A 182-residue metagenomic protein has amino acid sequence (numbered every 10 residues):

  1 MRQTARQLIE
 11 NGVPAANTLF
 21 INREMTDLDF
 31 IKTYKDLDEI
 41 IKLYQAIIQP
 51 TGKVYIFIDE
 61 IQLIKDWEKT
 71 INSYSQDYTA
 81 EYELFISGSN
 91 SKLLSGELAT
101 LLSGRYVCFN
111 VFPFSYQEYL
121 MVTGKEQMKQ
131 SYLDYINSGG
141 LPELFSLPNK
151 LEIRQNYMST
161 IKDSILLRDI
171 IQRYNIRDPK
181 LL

Functional and structural regions predicted by a protein language model:
M1-A15: P-loop NTPase Walker A phosphate-binding motif
L19-G52: Short glycine-rich substrate-engagement loop in P-loop NTPases that contacts/grips substrate
Q49-W67: Conserved P-loop NTPase "ATPase switch" module shared by AAA+ and STAND
F57, E83-S89, N110, Y119: Structural recognition of the conserved hydrophobic beta-strand(s) that form the central parallel beta-sheet of P-loop
E60, S87-S91, E97-L98, P113-F114: A short beta-strand-to-loop transition that corresponds to the Sensor-1 phosphate-sensing loop of AAA+ P-loop ATPases
E68-I86, A99-T100: Conserved catalytic/switch belt of AAA+ P-loop NTPases
K92-C108, T123-G124: Short regulatory helix/loop adjacent to the ATP-binding pocket of P-loop NTPases
Y116-L182: Interdomain hinge/linker elements that couple catalytic modules in large macromolecular machines
